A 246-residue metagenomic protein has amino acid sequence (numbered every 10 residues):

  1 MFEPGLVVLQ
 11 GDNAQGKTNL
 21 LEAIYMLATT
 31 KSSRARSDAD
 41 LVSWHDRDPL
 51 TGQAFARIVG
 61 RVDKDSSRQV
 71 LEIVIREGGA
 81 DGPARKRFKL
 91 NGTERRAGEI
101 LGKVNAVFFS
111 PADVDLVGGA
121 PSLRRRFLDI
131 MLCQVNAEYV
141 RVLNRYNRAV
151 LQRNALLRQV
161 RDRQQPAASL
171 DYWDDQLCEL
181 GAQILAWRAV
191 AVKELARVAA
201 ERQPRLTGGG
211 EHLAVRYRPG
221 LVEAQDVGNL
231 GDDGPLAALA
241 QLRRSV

Functional and structural regions predicted by a protein language model:
M1-M26: Pre-Walker A-like glycine/lysine-rich segment at the N-terminus of P-loop NTPase domains
P4, Q15, N19, R36 (+3 more regions): Generic alpha-helix structural propensity
G11, T29, G208: Short, conserved catalytic or interaction motifs in soluble domains
A23-I24, N105-F108, D174: Short hydrophobic/aromatic segments of transmembrane alpha-helices and their interfaces
I24, A28-K31, L157: Short amphipathic alpha-helical segments enriched in hydrophobics
T29-L123, D129-Y139, K193-E201: Nucleotide-state sensing region of NTPase/ATPase domains
F109-G209, L213, R218-P219: An accessory alpha-helical subdomain
L221-V246: Small-residue-rich helix-loop
